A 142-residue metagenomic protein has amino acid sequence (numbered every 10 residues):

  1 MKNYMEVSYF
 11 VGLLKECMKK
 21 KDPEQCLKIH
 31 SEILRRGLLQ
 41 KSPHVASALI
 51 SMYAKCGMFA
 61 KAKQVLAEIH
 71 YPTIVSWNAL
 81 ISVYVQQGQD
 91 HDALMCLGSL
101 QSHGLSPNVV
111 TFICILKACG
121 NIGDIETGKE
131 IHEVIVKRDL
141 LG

Functional and structural regions predicted by a protein language model:
M1-M5: N-terminal mitochondrial targeting presequence
E6, F10-V11, C26, K41-S42 (+8 more regions): Pentatricopeptide repeat
L13-K21, H30, I50-G57, K63-I69 (+3 more regions): The core hydrophobic/aromatic register in alpha-helical repeat solenoids, strongest for pentatricopeptide repeats
K21-Q25, I122-E130, L140: Proline-centered turn/helix-capping motifs that create local helix->coil transitions or kinks
R36-P43, L49-M52, C56-F59: Glycine/alanine-rich phosphate-binding loops at beta-alpha junctions
L100, R138-G142: Intrinsically disordered, low-complexity acidic/Ser/Thr-rich segments used as protein-protein interaction/activation
